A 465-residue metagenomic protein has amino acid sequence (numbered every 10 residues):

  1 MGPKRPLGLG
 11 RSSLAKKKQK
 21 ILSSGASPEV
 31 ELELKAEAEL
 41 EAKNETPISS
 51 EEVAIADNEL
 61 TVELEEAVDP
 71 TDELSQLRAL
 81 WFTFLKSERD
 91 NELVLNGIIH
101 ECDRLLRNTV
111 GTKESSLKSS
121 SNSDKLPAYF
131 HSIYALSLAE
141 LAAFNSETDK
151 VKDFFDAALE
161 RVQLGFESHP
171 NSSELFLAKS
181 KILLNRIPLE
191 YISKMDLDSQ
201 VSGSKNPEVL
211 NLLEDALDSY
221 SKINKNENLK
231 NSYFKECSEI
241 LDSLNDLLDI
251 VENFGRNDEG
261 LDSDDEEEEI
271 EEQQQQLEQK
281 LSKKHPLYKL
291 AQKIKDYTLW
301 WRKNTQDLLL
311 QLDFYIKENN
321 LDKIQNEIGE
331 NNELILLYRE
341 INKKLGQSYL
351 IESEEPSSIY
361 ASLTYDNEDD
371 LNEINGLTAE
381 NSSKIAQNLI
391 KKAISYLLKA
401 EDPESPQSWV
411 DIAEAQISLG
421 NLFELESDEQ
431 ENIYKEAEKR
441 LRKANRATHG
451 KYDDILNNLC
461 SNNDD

Functional and structural regions predicted by a protein language model:
M1-L60, P70-E73, L77-L80: Eukaryotic intrinsically disordered, low-complexity N-terminal tails enriched in Lys/Arg/Ser/Asp/Glu that precede
G2-L7, S13-L22, A26, E88-N91 (+4 more regions): Long, low-complexity intrinsically disordered regions enriched in acidic residues
K4-G8, K17, E259, L312-D465: Fungal C-terminal region signature
K43-F154, A158-S168: Internal amphipathic alpha-helical repeat/solenoid segments
V62-E66, D103-F130, V162-L175, Y220-C237 (+2 more regions): Flexible helix-coil transition and linker loops at the boundaries of alpha-helical arrays
D69, E73-Q76, N91, I98 (+12 more regions): Residues that mark the junctions of alpha-helical repeat units in TPR/alpha-solenoid scaffolds
T71, S75-F82, L126, I133-E140 (+9 more regions): "A position-specific structural signal for the A-helix of alpha-solenoid helical repeats
T83-G97, E140-L164, N185-K222, I250-N304 (+2 more regions): Short coil/linker segments at helix-helix boundaries
